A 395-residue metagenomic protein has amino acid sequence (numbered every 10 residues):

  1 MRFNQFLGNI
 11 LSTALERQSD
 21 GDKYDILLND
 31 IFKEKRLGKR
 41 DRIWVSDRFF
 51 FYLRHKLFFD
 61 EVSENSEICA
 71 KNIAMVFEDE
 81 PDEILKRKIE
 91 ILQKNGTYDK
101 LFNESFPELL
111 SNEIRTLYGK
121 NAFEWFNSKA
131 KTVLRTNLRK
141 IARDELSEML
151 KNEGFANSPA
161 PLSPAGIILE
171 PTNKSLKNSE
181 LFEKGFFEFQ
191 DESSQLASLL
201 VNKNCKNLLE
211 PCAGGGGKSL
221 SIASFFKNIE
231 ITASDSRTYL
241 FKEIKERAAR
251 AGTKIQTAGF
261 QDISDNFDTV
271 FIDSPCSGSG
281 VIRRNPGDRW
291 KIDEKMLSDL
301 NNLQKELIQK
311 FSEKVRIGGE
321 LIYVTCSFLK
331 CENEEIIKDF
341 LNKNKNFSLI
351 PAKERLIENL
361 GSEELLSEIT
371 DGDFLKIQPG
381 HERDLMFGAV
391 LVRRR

Functional and structural regions predicted by a protein language model:
M1-R395: S-adenosylmethionine
